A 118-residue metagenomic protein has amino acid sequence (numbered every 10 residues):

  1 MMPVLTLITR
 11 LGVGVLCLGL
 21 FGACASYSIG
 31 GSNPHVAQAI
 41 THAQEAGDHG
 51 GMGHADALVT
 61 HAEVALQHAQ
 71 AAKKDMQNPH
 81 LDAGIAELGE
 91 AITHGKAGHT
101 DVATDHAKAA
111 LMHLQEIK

Functional and structural regions predicted by a protein language model:
M2-L11: Bacterial Sec-dependent N-terminal signal peptides
L5-T6, G22-K118: Long, charged/polar, soluble alpha-helical segments
R10-A23: Bacterial N-terminal signal peptides
